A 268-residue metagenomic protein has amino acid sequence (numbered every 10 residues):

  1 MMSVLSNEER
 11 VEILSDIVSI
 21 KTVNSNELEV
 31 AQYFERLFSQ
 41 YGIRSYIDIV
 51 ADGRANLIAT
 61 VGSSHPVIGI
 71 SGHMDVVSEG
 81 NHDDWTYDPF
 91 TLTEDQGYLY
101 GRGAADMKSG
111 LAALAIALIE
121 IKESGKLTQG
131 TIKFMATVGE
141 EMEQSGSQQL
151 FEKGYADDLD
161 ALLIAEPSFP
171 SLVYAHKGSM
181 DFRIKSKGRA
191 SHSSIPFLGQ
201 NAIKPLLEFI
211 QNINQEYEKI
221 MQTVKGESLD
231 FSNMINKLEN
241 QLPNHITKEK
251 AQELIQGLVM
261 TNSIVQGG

Functional and structural regions predicted by a protein language model:
M1-Y100, E123-T128: Acidic/His- and Gly-rich active-site-bordering loop/insert found across diverse amide/peptide-bond hydrolases
S15, E35, A112-A115, I119 (+2 more regions): Predominant activation on well-ordered alpha-helical scaffold segments within soluble catalytic domains
P66-G69, Y98, K133, D160-L162 (+1 more regions): Structural motif
D95-G97, A117-K133, I213-T223: Phosphate-handling active-site elements
L99-A112, G125, F197-I203: Short, conserved micro-motifs enriched in small and acidic residues
M107-D181, Q252-E253: Acidic/histidine-rich catalytic neighborhood of metal-dependent amide-processing enzymes
Y155-G268: Midchain, well-structured core segments that form catalytic/ion-binding scaffolds
